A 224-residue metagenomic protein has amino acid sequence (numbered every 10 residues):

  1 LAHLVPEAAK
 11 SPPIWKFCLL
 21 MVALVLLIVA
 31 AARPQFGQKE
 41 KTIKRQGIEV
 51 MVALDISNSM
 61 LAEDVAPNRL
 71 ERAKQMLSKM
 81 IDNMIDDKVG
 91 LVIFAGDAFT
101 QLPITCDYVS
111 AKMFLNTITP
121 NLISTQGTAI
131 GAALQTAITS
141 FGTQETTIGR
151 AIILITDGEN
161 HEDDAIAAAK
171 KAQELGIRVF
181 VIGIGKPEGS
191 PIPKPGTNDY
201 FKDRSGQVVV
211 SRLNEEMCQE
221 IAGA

Functional and structural regions predicted by a protein language model:
L1, G223-A224: Juxtamembrane amphipathic/hinge helix adjacent to a transmembrane helix
L1-V29: Juxtamembrane linker/hinge segments adjacent to transmembrane helices in membrane proteins
A2, G47-E49, L102, E188 (+1 more regions): Short, glycine-rich, amphipathic interfacial segments at transmembrane boundaries or analogous
L27, A111, A137, V179 (+1 more regions): Residue-level signature of catalytic and energy-coupling elements of molecular machines, predominantly ATP/GTP-dependent
R33-G149, D163-A167: Membrane-embedded segments
M51-A53, I153, F180: Conserved beta-strand elements of the Class I
I56, D157-G158: Active-site metal-binding loops of divalent metal-dependent hydrolases
S124-T128, I148-A151, G158-E220: VWA/integrin I-like adhesion module and closely mimicked acidic/polar interface patches used
